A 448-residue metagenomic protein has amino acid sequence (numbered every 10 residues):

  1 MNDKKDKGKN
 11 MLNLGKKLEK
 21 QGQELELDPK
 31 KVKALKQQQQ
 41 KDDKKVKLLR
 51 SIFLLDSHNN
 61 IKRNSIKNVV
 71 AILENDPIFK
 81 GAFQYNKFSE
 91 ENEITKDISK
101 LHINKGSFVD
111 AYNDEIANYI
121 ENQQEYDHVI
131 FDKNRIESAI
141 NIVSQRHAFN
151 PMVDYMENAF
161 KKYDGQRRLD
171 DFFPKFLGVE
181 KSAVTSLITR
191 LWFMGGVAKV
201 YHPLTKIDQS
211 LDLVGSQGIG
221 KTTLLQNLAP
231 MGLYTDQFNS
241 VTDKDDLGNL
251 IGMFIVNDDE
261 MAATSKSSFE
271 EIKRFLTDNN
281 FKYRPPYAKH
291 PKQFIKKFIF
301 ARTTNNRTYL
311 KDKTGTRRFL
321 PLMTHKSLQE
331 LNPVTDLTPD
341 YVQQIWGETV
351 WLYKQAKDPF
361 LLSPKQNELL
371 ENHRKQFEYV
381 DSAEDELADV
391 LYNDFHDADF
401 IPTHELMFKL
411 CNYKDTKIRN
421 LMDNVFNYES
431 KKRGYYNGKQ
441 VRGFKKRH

Functional and structural regions predicted by a protein language model:
M1-D164, A183, L187, Y413-K417 (+2 more regions): N-terminal nucleic-acid engagement/recognition segments and initiation subdomains in replication, restriction
V143-I251, H404: P-loop NTPase catalytic core of nucleic-acid-dependent motor ATPases
V241, A288, R318, K326-D340 (+1 more regions): Positively charged interface segments
D246-I251, P285-T303: AAA+/SF3 P-loop NTPase mechanochemical coupling elements
F254-T277, L310-T316: Conserved AAA+/SF3 P-loop NTPase catalytic/coupling segment centered on the Walker-B
N257-D258, K297-T304, P321: Structural recognition of the conserved hydrophobic beta-strand(s) that form the central parallel beta-sheet of P-loop
E270-K292: Conserved catalytic/switch belt of AAA+ P-loop NTPases
F294-F298, D312-S382: Phosphate-sensing "switch" segment of ASCE/P-loop ATPases
